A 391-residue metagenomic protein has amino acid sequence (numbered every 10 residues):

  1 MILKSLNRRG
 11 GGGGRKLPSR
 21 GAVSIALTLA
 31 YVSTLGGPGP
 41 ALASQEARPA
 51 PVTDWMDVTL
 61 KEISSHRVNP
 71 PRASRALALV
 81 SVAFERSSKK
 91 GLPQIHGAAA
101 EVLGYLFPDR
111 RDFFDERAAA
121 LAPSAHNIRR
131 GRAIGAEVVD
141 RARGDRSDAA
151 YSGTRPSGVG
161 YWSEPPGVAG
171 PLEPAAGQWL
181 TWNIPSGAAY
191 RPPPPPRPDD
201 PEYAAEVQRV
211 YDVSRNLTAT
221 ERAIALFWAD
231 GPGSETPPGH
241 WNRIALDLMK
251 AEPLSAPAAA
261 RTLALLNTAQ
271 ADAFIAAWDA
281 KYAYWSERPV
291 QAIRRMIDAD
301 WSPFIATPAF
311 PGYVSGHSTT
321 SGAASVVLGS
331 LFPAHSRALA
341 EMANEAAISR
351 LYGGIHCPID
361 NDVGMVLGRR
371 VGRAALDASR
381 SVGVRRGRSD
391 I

Functional and structural regions predicted by a protein language model:
M1-L17: N-terminal secretory signal peptides that target proteins for export/translocation
G10-G14, G21, G36-G39: Residue-identity detector for glycine
R20, P40-L42, Q291: Intrinsically disordered, low-complexity segments enriched in proline/serine/threonine
S24-G36: Bacterial N-terminal signal peptides
S33-Q45: C-terminal region of N-terminal signal peptides and the immediate post-cleavage residues of exported proteins
S44-I391: Acidic/polar surface patches and capping/hinge elements
